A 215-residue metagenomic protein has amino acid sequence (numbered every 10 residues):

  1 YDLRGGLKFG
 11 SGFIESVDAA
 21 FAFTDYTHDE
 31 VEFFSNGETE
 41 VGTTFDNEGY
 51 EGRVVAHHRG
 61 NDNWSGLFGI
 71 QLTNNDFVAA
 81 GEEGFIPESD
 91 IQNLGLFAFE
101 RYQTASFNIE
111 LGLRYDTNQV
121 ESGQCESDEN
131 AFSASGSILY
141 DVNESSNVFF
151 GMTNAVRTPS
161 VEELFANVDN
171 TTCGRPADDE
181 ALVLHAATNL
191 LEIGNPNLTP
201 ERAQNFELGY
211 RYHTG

Functional and structural regions predicted by a protein language model:
D2-N143: Face-selective signature of the C-terminal outer-membrane beta-barrel domain
D25-T27, D76, T117-E126, Y140 (+1 more regions): Surface-exposed extracellular loop regions of Gram-negative outer-membrane beta-barrel proteins, predominantly
G209-R211: Small/polar-residue-rich segments within soluble enzyme cores
